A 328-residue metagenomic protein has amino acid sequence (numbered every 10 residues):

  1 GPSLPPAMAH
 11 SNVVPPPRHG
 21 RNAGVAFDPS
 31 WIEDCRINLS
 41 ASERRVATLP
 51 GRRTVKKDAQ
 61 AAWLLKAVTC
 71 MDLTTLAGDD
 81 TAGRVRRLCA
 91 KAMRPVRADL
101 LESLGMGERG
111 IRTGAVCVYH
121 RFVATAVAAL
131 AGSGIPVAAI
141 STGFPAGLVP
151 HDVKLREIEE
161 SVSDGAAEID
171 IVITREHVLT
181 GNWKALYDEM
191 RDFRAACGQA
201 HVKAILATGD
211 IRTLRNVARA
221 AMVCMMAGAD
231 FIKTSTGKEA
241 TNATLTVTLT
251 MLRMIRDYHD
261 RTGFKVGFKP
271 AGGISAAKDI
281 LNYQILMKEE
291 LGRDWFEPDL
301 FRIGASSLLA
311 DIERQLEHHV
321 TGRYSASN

Functional and structural regions predicted by a protein language model:
G1-A7, S11, R253, D260: N-terminal amphipathic/basic-hydrophobic helices that include classical n-h-c signal peptides and signal-anchor
G1-M8, P16, S161, C197: Generic low-polarity alpha-helical segments
P2-L4, A23, S325: Polar low-complexity intrinsically disordered regions enriched in Ser/Thr and small residues
M8-G105, R109: Alpha/beta catalytic barrel-like cores
D58-A62, K66, D79-I111, H120-K269 (+2 more regions): Alpha/beta enzyme core
A310: Metal-centered catalytic cores of metalloenzymes
